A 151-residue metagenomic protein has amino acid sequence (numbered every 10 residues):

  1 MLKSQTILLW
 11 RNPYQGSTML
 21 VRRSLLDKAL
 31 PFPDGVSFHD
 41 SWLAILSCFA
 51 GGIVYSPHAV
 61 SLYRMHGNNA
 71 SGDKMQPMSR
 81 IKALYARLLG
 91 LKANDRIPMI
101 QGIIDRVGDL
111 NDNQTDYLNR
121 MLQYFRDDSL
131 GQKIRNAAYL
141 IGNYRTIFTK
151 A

Functional and structural regions predicted by a protein language model:
M1-K74: Conserved nucleotide-sugar donor-binding catalytic segment
M19, S61, A93, Q123 (+1 more regions): Short alpha-helical segments used as structural interaction elements across diverse proteins
R23, H58, Y85, D105-V107 (+1 more regions): Short secondary-structure transition/capping segments
L25, K92-M99, Q114-Y117, K133: Alpha-helical structural motif
K28, G102-R106, Y124: Residues that form generic nucleotide/phosphate-binding pockets
A50-G51, V107, F125, I141: Generic structural signal for hydrophobic core residues of well-folded globular domains
Y63-G67, G72-L110: Catalytic core of nucleotide-sugar-dependent glycosyltransferases
D112-A151: Membrane-interface aromatic/basic loop that binds lipid-linked glycans or pyrophosphate carriers, typified by
